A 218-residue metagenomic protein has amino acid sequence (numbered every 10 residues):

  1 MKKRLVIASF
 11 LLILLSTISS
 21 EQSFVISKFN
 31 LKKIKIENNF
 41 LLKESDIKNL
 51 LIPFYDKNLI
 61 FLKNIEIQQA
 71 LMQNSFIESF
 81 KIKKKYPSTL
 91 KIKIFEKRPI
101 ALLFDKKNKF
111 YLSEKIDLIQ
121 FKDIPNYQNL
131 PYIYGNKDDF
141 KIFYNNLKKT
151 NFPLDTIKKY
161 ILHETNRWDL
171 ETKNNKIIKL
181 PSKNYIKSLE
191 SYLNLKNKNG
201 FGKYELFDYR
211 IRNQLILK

Functional and structural regions predicted by a protein language model:
M1-K218: Charged, solvent-exposed interaction patches on well-folded alpha/beta domains that mediate macromolecular contacts
